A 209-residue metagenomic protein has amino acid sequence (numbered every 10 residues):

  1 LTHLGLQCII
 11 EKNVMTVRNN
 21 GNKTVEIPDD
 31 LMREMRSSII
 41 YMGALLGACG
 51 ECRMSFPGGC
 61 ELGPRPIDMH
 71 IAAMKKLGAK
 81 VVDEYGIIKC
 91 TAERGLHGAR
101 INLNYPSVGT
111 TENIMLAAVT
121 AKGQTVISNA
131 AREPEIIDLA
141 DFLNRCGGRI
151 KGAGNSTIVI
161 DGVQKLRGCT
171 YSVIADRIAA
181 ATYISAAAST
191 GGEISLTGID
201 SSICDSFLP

Functional and structural regions predicted by a protein language model:
L1-P209: Short, structured segments at the rim of ligand-binding sites
